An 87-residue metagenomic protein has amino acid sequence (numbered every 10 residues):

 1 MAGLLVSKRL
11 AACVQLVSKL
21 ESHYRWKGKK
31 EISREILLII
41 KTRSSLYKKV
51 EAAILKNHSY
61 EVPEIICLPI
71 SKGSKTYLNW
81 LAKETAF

Functional and structural regions predicted by a protein language model:
M1-F87: Positively charged, small/polar-rich N-terminal and surface patches that mediate targeting and assembly and bind
